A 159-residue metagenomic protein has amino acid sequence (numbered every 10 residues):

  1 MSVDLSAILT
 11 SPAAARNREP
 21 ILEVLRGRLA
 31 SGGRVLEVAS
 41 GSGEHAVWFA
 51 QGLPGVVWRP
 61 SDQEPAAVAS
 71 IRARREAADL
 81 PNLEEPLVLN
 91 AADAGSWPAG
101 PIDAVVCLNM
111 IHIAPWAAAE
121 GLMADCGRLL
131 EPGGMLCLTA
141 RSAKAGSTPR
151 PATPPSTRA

Functional and structural regions predicted by a protein language model:
S2-S31: Class I SAM-dependent methyltransferase Rossmann-like catalytic core, especially the SAM/SAH-binding loop
L36, E44-G95: Class I SAM-dependent methyltransferase SAM/SAH-binding core
A39: Conserved S-adenosyl-L-methionine
S96-V105: A short acidic, Gly/Pro-enriched loop at the edge of an enzyme's catalytic core that lines a small-molecule cofactor
V106-M110: Short catalytic micro-motifs in class I SAM-dependent methyltransferases
I113-C126: A short, conserved alpha-helix within the catalytic core of class I
G133-R141: Conserved beta-strand signature within the Rossmann-like core of class I S-adenosyl-L-methionine
R150-A159: Conserved Class I S-adenosyl-L-methionine
